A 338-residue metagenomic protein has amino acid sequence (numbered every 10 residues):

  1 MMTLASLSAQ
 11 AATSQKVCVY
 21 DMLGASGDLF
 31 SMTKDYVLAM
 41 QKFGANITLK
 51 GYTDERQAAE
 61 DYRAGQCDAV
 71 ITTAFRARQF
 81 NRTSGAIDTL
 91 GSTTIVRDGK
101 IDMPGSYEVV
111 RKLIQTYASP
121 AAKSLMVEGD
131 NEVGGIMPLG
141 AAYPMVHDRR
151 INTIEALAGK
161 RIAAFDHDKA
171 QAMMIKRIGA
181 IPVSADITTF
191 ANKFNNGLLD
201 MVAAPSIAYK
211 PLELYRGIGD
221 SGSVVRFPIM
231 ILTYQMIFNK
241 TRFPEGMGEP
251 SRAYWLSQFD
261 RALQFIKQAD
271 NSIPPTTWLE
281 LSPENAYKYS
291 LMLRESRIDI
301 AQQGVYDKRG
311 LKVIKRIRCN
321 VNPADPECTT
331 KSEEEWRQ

Functional and structural regions predicted by a protein language model:
M1-S6: Bacterial N-terminal signal peptides
L7-A11: Sec/Tat signal peptide C-region and signal peptidase I cleavage site
A12-Y36: Extracytoplasmic "Venus flytrap"
K34-I71: N-terminal, post-signal-peptide region of Sec/Tat-exported proteins
T48-E60, D166-K169, I181-N196: Short helix-initiation/N-cap motifs at beta->coil->alpha
E60-R63, F75-H167, A172-R177, P228-R337: Contiguous mixed-secondary-structure segments that line small-molecule binding/active-site clefts of soluble domains
Y62-T72, R161, I181, N196-P205: Alpha-to-beta junction loops
I71-G85, A191-N196, A203-R226: A ligand-binding cleft/hinge motif common to bilobed small-molecule-binding domains
